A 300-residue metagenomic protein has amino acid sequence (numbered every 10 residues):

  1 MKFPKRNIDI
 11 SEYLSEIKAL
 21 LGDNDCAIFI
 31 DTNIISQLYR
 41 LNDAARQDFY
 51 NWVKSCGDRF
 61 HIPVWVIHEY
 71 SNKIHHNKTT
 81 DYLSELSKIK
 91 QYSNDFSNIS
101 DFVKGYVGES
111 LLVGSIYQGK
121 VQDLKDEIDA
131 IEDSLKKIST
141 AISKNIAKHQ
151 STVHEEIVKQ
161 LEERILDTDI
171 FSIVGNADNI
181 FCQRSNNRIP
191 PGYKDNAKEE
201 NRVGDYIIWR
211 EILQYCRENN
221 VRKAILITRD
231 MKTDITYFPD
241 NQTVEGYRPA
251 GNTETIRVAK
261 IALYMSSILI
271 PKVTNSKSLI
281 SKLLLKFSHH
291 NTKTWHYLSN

Functional and structural regions predicted by a protein language model:
K2-A224, K232-N300: Active-site-proximal, substrate-binding regions of enzyme catalytic domains and RNA-binding/basic surfaces
R229: Cofactor-binding loop segments of dinucleotide-utilizing enzymes, especially the Rossmann-like FAD- and NAD(P)+-binding
